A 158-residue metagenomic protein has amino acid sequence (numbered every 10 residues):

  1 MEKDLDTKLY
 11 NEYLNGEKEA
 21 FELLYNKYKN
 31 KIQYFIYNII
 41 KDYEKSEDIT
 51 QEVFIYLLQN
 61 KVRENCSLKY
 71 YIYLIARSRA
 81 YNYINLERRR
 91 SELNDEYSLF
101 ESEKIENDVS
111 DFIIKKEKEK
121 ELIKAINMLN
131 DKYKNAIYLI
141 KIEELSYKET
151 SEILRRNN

Functional and structural regions predicted by a protein language model:
M1-K31, N127: N-terminal module of bacterial RNA polymerase sigma factors
K3, R90-K115: Internal acidic/polar
L14-N15, E52-L68: Sigma70-family region 2
Y25, Q33, Y43-N60: Conserved RNAP core-binding helix
D42, S146, R155-N158: Helix-turn-helix DNA-binding motif, specifically the short coil turn and the N-cap/start of the second
R63, S67, L74-D95: Arg/Lys-rich amphipathic alpha helix in sigma70-family domain 2
K116, I126-Y133: Short helix-coil-helix linker/hinge
A136-I140: A short pre-motif secondary-structure segment
